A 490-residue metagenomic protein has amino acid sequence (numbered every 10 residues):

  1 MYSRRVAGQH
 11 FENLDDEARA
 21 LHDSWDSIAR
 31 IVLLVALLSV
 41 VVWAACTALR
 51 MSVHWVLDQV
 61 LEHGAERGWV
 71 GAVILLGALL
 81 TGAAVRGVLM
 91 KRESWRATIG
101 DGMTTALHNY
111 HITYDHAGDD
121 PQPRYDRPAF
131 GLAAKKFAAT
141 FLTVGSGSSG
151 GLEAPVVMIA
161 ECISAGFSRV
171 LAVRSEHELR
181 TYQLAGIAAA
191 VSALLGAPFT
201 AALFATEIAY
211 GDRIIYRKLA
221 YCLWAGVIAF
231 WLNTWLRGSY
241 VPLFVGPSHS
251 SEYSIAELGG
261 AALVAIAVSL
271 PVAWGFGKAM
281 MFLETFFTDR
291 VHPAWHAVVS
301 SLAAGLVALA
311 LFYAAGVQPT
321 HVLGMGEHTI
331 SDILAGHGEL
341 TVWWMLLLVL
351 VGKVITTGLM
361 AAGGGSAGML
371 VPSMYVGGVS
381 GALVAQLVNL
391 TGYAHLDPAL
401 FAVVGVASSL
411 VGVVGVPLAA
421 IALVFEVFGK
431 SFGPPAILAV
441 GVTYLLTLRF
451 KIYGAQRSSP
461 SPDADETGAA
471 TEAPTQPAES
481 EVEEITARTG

Functional and structural regions predicted by a protein language model:
M1-G490: Alpha-helical transmembrane segments and immediately membrane-proximal extracytoplasmic
